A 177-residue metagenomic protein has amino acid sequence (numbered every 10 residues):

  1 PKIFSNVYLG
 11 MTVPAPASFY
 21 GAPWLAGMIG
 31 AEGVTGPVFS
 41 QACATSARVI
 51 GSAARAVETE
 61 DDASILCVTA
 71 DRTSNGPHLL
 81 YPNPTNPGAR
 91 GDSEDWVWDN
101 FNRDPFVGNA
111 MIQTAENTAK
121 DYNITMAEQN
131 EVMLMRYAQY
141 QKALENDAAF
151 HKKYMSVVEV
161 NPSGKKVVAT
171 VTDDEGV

Functional and structural regions predicted by a protein language model:
P1-S5, T118-N123: Phosphate/pyrophosphate-binding loops at sites that engage ATP/ADP/AMP, CoA/4′-phosphopantetheine, polyphosphate
S5-Y8, S64-L66: Conserved beta-strand elements of the Class I
M11, V68-D71, G76-P77, V157-V160 (+1 more regions): Fold-independent oxyanion-binding glycine-rich loops and adjacent beta-strand/coil segments at enzyme active sites
M11-S64, E94, P105-A110, V177: Conserved catalytic cysteine-centered active-site region of acyl-thioester-dependent Claisen-condensing enzymes
A17-Y20, P77-H78, A169-T170: Short, well-ordered secondary-structure micro-motifs
A22, P37-D71, A119-A148: Active-site-proximal alpha-helical scaffold in enzymes
S64-N117: Flexible glycine-/small-residue-enriched beta->alpha junction loops that bind anionic phosphate/pyrophosphate groups
E128-V177: N-terminal extracellular/periplasmic Venus flytrap/periplasmic-binding protein-like
